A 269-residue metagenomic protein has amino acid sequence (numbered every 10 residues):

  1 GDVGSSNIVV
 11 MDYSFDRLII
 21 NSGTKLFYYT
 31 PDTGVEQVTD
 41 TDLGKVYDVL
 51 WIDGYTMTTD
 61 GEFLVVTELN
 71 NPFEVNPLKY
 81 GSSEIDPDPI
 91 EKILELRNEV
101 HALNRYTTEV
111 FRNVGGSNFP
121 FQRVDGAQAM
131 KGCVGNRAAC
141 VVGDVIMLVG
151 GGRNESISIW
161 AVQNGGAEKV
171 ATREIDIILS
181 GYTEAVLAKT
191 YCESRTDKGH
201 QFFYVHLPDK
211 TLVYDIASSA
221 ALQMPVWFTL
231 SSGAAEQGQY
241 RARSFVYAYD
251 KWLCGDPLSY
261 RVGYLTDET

Functional and structural regions predicted by a protein language model:
G1, V75-L78: A short helix->beta-strand "capping" segment at the edge of beta-propeller domains
D2, D12-I19, T24-K25, T33 (+4 more regions): Beta-sheet-dominated scaffold domains
N7-V9: Beta-strand-rich domains and repeat architectures in extracellular enzymes and scaffolds, especially beta-propellers
Y28, V66, V262: Glycine/Thr-rich phosphate-binding loops of Rossmann-like dinucleotide-binding domains
D60-V75, V110-G116: Blade/loop signatures of beta-propeller domains
Y80-S83: Extended soluble regions of mature proteins
